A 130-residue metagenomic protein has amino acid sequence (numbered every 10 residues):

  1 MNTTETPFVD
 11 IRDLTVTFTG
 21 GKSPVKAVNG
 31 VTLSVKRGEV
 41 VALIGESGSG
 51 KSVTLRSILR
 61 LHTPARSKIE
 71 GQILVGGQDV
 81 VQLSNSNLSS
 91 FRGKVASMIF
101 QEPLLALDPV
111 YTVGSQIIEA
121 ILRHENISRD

Functional and structural regions predicted by a protein language model:
M1-D130: ABC transporter nucleotide-binding domains
